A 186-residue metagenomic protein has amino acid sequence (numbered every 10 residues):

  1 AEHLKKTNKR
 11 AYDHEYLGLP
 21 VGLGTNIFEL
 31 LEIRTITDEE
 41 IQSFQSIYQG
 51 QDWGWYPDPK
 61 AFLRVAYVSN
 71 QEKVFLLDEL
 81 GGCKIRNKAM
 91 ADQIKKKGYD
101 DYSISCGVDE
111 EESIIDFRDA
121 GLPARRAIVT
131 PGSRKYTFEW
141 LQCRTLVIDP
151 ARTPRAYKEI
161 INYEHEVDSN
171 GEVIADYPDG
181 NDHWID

Functional and structural regions predicted by a protein language model:
A1-G54: ATPase catalytic-site recognition across NTP-hydrolyzing enzymes
G24-T25, I36-D38, P57-K60, I85-N87 (+1 more regions): Short acidic/glycine-rich loop or secondary-structure boundary segments that cap or lie
E40-L77: Acidic, glycine-rich loop-and-beta core segments that form the ion-binding/anion-interacting portion of active sites
K60, Y102, I185: Residue-level detector of short, conserved catalytic/binding motifs and their immediate flanks
L63, N70-Y177: Mg2+-dependent endonuclease catalytic cores in nucleic-acid-processing enzymes, primarily RNase H-like
Y177-D186: Acidic, Mg2+-coordinating catalytic module of metal-dependent nucleases/exonucleases that use a two-metal-ion mechanism
